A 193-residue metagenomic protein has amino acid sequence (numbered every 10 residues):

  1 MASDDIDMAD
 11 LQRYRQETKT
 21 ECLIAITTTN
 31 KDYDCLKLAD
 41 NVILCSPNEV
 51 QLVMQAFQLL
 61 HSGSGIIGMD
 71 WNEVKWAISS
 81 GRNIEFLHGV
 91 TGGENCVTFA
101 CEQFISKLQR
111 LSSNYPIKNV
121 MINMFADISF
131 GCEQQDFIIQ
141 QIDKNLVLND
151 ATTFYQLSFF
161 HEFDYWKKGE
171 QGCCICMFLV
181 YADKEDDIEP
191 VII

Functional and structural regions predicted by a protein language model:
M1-I193: Tubulin/FtsZ superfamily GTPase core signature
